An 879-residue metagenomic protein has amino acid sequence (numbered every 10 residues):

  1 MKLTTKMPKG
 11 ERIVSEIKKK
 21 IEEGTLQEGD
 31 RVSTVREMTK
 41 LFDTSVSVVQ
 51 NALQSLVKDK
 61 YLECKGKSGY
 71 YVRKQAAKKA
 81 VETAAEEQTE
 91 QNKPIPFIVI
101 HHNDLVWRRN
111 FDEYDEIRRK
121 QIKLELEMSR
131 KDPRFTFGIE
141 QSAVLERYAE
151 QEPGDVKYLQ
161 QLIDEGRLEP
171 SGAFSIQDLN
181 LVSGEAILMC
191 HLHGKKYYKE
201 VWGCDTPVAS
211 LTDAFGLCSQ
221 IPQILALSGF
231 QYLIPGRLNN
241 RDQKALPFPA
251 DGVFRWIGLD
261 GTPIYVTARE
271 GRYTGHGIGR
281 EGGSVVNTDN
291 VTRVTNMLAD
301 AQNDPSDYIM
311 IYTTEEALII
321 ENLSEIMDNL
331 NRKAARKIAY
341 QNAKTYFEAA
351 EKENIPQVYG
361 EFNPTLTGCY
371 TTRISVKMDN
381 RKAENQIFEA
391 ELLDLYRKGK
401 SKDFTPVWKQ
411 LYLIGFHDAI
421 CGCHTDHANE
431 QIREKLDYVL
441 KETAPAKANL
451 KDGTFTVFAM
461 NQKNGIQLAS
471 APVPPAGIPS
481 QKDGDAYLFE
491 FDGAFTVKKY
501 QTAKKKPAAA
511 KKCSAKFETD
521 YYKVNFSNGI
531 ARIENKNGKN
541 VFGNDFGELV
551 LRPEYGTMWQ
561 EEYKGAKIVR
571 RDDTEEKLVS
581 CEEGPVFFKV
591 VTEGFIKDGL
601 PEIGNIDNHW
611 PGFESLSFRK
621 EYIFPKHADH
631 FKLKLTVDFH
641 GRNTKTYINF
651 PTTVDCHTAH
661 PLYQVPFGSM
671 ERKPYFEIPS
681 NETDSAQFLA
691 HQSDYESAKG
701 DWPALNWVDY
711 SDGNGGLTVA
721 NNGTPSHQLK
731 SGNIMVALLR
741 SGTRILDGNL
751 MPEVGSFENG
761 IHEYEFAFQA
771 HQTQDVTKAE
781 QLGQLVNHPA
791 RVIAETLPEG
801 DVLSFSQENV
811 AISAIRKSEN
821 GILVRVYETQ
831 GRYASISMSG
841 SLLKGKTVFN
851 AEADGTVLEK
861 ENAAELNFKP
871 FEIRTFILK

Functional and structural regions predicted by a protein language model:
M1-S47, N51-Q54, K78-T83: Extreme N-terminal segment that seeds HTH/winged-HTH DNA-binding domains in transcriptional regulators
Q54-T89: HTH-adjacent hinge/linker in prokaryotic transcriptional regulators
A85-V182, A186-M189, Y198-E200, L227 (+3 more regions): N-terminal catalytic cores of secreted or lumenal carbohydrate-active enzymes
F97-R108, D112-E113, D260-G453, G599 (+1 more regions): Catalytic grooves of carbohydrate-active enzymes
I122-S142, A149-P170, A245-M297, E518-T519 (+1 more regions): Active-site cores of enzymes that catalyze phosphoryl transfer or operate on phosphate-rich substrates
Y158-S171, Q177-P356, Y647-N649: Catalytic-core regions of glycoside hydrolase
I221-I224, L238-N240, A250-G252, A268 (+5 more regions): C-terminal (or distal) subdomains of carbohydrate-active enzymes
